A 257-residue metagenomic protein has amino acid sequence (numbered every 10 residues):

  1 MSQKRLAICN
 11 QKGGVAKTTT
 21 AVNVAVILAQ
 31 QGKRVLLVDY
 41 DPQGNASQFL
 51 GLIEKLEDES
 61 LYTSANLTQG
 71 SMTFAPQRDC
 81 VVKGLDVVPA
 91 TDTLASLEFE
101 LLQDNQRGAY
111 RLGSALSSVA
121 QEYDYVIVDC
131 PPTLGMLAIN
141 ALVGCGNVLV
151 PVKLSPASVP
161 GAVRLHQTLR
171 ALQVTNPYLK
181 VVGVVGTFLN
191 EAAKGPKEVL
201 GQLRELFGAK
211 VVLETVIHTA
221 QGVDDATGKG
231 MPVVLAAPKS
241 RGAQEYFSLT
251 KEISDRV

Functional and structural regions predicted by a protein language model:
M1-V257: P-loop NTP-binding core
